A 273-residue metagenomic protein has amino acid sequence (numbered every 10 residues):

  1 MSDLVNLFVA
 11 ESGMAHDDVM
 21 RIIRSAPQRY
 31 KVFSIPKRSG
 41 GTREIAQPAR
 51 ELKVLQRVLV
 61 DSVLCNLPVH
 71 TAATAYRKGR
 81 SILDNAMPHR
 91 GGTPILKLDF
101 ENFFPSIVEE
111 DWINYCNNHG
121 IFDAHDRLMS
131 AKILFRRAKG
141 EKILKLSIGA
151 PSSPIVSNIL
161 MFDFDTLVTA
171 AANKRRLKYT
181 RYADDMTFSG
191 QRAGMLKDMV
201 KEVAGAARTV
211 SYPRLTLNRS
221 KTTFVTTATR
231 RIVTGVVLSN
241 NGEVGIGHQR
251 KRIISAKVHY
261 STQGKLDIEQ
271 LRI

Functional and structural regions predicted by a protein language model:
M1-P36, T42-L98, F103-H125, A131-A150 (+3 more regions): Right-hand nucleic-acid polymerase module
F100, A183-D184: Short acidic donor-binding/metal-coordinating loop in glycosyltransferase active sites
K178-R181: Short beta-strand
D184-G190: Short beta-strand->loop micro-motif that forms the acidic, two-metal-ion catalytic signature in nucleotide-processing
